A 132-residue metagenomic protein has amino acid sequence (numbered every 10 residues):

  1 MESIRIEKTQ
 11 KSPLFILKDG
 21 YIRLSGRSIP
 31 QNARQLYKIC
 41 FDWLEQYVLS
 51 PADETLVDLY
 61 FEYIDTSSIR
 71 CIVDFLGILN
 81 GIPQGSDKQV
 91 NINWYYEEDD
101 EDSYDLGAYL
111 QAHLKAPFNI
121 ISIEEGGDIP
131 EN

Functional and structural regions predicted by a protein language model:
M1-L17: Short beta-strand/loop segment at the start of cytosolic alpha/beta domains
I4, F15, Q35-Y37, E101 (+2 more regions): Non-catalytic terminal and connector segments of soluble metabolic enzymes
Q10, Q84-D87, E125: Intrinsic disorder
K11-P13, I29-E54: A short, well-ordered alpha-helical element
D19-G26: Short, aliphatic-rich beta-strand segments
Y21, T55-L56: Structural motif
C40, L56-L110: Amphipathic alpha-helical interaction surfaces in cytosolic regulatory modules
A108-N132: A cross-taxonomic marker for long C-terminal extensions/tails that follow the last structured domain
